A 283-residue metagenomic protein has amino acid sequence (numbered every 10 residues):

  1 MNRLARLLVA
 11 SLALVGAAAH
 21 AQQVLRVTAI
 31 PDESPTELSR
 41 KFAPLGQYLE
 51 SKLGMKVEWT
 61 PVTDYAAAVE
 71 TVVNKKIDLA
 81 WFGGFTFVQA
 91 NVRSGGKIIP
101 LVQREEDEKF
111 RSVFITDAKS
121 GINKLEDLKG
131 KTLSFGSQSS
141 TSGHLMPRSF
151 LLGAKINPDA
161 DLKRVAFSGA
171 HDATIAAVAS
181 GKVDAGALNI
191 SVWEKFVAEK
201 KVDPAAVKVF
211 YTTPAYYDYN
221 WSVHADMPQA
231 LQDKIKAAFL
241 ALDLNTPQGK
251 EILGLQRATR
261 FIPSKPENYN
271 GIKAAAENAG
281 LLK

Functional and structural regions predicted by a protein language model:
M1-V9: Bacterial N-terminal signal peptides that target proteins for export
V9-G16: Bacterial N-terminal signal peptides
A17-A21: Sec/Tat signal peptide C-region and signal peptidase I cleavage site
Q22-A29, E33-P44, Y216-D218, S222-K283: An extracytoplasmic/periplasmic, membrane-proximal ligand-sensing/linker region
Q22-T86: Extracytoplasmic small-molecule ligand-binding "clamshell" domains of the periplasmic binding protein/Venus flytrap
A66-A80, R93-S94, E126, A170-S191: Short helices/loops that flank or line small-molecule/ion binding pockets
E70-D127: Acidic, polar ligand-binding/catalytic clefts
S120, K131-A230: Pocket-lining segment of extracytoplasmic ligand-binding domains
